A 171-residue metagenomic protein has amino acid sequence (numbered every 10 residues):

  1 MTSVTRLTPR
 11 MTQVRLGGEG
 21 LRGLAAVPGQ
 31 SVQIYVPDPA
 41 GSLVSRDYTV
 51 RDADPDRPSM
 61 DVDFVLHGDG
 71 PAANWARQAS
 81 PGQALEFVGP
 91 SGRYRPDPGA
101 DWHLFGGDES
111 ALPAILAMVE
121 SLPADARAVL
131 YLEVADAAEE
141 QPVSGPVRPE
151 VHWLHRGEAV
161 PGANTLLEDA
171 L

Functional and structural regions predicted by a protein language model:
M1-R77: Ferredoxin-reductase
P71-L171: FNR/FR-type flavoprotein reductase catalytic core
